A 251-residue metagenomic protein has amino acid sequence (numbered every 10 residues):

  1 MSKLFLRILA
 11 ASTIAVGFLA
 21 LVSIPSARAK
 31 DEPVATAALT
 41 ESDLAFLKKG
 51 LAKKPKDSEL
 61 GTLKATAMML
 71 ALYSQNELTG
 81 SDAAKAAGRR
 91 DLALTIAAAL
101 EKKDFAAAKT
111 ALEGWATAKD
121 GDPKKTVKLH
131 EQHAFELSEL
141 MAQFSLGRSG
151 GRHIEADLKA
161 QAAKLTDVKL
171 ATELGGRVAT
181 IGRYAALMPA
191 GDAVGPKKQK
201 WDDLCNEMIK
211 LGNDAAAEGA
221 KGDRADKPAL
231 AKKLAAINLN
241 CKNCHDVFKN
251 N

Functional and structural regions predicted by a protein language model:
M1-G17: Bacterial N-terminal signal peptides that target proteins for export
A10, I24-K30: Polytopic transmembrane helical bundles with strong interfacial aromatic enrichment
V16-S26: C-terminal segment of classical bacterial N-terminal signal peptides
A29-N251: Mature extracytoplasmic or organellar-lumen-exposed domains after removal of signal/transit peptides
